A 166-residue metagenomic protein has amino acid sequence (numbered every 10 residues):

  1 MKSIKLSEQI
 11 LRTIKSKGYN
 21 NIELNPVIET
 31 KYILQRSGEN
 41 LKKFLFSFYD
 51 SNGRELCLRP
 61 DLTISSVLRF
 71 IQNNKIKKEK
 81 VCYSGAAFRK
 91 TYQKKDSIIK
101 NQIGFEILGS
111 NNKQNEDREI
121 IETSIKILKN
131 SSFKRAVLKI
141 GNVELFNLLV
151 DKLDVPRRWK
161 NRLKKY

Functional and structural regions predicted by a protein language model:
K5-I64, L68-Y166: Extended, charged alpha-beta segments that form solvent-exposed binding/catalytic grooves in nucleic-acid-handling
